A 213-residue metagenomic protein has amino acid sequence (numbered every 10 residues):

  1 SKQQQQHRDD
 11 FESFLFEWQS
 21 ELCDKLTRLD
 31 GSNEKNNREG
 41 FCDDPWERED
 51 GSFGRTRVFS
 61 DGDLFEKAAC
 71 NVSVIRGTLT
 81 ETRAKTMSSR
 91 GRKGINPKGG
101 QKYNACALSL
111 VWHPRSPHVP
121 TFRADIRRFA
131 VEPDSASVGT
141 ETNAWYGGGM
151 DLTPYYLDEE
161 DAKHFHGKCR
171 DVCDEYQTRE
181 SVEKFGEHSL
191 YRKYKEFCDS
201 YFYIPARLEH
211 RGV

Functional and structural regions predicted by a protein language model:
Q3-F14, G99-G100, P114, V138 (+1 more regions): Conserved aromatic-histidine-acidic binding/catalytic patches
Q3-G94: Gly/Pro-rich turn-and-neighbor structural signature
E12, Q19, C23, S109 (+3 more regions): Short, well-ordered alpha-helical packing segments
E21-D24, R28, S32, K98 (+2 more regions): Secondary-structure boundary elements
G54-G148: Internal mixed beta-strand/loop scaffold within catalytic domains of large alpha/beta enzymes
A136-V213: Long, contiguous internal "core" modules enriched in hydrophobic/ aromatic residues
